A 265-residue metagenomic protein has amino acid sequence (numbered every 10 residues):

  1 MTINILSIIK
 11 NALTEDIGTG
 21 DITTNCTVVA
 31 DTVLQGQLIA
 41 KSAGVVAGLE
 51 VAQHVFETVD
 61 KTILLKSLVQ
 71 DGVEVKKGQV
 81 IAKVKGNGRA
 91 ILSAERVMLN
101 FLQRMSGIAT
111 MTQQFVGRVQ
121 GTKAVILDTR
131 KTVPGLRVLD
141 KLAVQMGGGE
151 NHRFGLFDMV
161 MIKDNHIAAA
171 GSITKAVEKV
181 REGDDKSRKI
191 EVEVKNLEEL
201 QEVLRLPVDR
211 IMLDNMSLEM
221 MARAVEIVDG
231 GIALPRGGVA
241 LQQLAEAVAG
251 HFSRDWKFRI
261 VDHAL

Functional and structural regions predicted by a protein language model:
T2-L206, R210, A222-I227, A233-L234: Acidic/glycine-rich phosphate/pyrophosphate-binding loops and surrounding catalytic core that coordinate Mg2+
L197-D209, M216-E226, I232-A233, G238-L265: Catalytic cores of alpha/beta
